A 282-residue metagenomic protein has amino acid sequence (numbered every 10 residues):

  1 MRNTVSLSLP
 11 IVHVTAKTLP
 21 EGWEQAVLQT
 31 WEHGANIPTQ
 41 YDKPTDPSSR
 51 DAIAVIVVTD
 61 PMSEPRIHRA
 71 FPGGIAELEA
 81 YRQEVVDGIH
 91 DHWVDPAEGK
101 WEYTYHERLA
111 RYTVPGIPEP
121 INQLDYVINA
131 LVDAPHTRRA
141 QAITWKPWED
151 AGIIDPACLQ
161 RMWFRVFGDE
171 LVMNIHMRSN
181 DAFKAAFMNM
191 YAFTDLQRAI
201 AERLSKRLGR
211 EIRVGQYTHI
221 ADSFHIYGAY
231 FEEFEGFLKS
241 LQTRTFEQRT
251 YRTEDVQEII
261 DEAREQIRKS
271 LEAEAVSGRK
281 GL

Functional and structural regions predicted by a protein language model:
M1-L282: Terminal, non-catalytic protein-protein interaction segments that mediate quaternary/complex assembly
